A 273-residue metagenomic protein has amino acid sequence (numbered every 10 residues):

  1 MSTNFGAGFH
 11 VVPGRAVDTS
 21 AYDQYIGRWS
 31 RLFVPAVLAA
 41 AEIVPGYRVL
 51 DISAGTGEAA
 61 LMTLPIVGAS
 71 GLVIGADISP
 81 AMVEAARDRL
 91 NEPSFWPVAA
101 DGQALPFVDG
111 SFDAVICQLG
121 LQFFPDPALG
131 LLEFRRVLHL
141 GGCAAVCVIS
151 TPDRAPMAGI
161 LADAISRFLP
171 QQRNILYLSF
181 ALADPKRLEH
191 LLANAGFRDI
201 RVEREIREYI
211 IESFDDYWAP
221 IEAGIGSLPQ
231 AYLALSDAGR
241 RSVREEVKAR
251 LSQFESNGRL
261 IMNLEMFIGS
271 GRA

Functional and structural regions predicted by a protein language model:
S2-R15, T19, W29, T56-E58 (+1 more regions): Conserved Class I S-adenosyl-L-methionine
R28-Y47, M62: Conserved alpha-helix/loop element of class I SAM-dependent methyltransferases that forms part of the SAM/SAH-binding
E42-V44, G68, N91, P125 (+3 more regions): Short conserved AdoMet
R48-L105, A114, L129-L132: Class I SAM-dependent methyltransferase SAM/SAH-binding core
D113-P127, S150: A short SAM/SAH-binding and catalytic strip from SAM-dependent methyltransferases
A128-L129, R135, H139-E212, L228: Conserved catalytic/acceptor-binding region of the Class I
